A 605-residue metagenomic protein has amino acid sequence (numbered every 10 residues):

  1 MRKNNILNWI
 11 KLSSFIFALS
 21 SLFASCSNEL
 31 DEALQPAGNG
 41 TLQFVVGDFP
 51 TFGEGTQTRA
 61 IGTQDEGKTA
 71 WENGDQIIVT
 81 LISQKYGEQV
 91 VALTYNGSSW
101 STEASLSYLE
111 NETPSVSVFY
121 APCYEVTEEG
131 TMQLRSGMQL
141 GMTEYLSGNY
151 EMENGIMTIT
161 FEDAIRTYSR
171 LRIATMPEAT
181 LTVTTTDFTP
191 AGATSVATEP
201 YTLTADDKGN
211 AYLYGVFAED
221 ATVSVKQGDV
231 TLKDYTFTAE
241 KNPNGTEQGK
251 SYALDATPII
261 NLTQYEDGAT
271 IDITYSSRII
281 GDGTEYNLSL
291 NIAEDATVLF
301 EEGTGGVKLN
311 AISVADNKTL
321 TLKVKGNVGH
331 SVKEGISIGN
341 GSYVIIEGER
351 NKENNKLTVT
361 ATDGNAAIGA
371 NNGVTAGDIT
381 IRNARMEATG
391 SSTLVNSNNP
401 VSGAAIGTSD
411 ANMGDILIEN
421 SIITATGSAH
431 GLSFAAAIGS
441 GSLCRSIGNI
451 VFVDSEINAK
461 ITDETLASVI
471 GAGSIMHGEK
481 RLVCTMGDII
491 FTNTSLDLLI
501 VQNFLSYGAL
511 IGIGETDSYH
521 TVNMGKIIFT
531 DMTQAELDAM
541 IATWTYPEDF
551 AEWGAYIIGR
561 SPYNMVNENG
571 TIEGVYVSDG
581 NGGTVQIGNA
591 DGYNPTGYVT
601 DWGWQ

Functional and structural regions predicted by a protein language model:
M1-A24: Sec-dependent bacterial lipoprotein signal peptides
F23-T263, I271, N287, A411: Sec-type signal peptide cleavage vicinity
Q76-T80, V90-A92, S115-F119, G141-N149 (+14 more regions): Ordered hydrophobic segments in well-structured contexts
Y120-P122, P177, E302-T304, G326 (+2 more regions): A mature extracytoplasmic/lumenal domain signature
E178, N242, G249, S276 (+6 more regions): Tight coil/turn sites that cap or link beta-strands
I260-I312, W604: N-terminal segments that cap or nucleate solenoid repeat domains
N291-T297, L309-G329, E334-A361, I368-F434 (+2 more regions): Surface-exposed loop/turn motifs in large extracellular/passenger domains
